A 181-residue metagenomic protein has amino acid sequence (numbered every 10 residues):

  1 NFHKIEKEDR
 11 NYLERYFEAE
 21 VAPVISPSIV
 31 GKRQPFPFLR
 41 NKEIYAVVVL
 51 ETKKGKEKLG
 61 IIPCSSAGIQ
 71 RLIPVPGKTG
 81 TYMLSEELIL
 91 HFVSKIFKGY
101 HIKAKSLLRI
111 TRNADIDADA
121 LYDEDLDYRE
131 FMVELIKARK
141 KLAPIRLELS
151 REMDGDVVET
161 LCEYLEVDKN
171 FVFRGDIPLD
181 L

Functional and structural regions predicted by a protein language model:
N1-L181: N-terminal non-catalytic structural scaffold regions of very large proteins
